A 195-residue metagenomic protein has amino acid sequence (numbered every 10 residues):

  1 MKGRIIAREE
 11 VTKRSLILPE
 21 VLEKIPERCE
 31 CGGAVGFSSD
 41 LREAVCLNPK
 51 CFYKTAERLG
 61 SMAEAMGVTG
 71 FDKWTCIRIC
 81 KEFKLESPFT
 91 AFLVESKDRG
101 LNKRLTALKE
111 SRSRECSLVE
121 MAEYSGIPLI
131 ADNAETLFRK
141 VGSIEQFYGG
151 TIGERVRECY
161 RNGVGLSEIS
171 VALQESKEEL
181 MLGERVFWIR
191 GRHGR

Functional and structural regions predicted by a protein language model:
M1-E23: Conserved nucleotide-binding/hydrolysis modules and their immediate coupling elements across P-loop/ASCE NTPase motors
T12-K13, K24-A34, S38-G194: Accessory alpha-helical DNA-binding modules that contact the DNA backbone or grooves
